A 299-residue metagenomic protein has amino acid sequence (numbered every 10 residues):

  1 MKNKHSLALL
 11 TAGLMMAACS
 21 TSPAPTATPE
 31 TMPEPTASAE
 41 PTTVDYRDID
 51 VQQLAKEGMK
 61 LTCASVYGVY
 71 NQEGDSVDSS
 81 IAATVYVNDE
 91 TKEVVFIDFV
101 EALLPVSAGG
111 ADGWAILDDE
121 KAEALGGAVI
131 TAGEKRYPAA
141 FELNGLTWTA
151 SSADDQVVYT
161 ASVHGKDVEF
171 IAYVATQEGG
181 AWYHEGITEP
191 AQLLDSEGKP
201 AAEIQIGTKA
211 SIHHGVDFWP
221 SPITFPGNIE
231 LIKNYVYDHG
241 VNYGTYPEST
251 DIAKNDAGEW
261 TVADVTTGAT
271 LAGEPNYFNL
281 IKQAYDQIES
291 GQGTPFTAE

Functional and structural regions predicted by a protein language model:
M1-L7: Bacterial N-terminal signal peptides that target proteins for export
M16-A18: C-terminal motif of bacterial Sec signal peptides marking the signal peptidase cleavage site
S20-V44: Short, low-complexity, disordered segments immediately C-terminal to signal peptides in bacterial exported proteins
D45-L61, S65-E299: Active-site- and interface-proximal helix/loop "cap" or "latch" segments in soluble metabolic and energy-transducing
